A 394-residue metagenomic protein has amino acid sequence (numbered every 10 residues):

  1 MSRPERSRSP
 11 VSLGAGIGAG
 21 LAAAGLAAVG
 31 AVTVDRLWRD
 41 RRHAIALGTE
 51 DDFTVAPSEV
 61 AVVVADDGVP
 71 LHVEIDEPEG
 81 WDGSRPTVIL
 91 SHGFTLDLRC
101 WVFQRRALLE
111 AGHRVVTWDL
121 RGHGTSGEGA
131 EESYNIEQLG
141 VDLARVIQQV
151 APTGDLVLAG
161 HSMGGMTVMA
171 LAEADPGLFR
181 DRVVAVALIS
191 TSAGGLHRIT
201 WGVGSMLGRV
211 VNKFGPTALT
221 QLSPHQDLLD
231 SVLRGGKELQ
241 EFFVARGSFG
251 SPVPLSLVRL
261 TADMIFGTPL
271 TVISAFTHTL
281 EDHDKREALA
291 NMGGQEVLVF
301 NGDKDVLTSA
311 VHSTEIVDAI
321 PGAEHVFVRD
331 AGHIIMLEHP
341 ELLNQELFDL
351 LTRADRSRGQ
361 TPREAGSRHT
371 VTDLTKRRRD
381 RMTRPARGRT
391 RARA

Functional and structural regions predicted by a protein language model:
P4, D318-A394: Catalytic active-site module of serine/aspartate enzymes centered on a nucleophile-bearing elbow/loop
R8-R39: Hydrophobic alpha-helical topogenic segments used for membrane insertion/localization
L47-E77: N-terminal cap/lid segment of alpha/beta-hydrolase-fold proteins
V69, E74-G127: Conserved HGGG/HGGXW glycine-rich cap/lid loop of the alpha/beta-hydrolase fold
H123-F179, Q345: Active-site loop/oxyanion-hole signature of alpha/beta-hydrolase fold enzymes
E173, G177-L228: Flexible "cap/lid" loop of the alpha/beta hydrolase fold
L222-N291: Conserved alpha/beta-hydrolase catalytic His-Asp/Glu region
M292-G293, V299-N301, D305: Short beta-strand/loop motif that positions the catalytic acidic residue of the alpha/beta-hydrolase fold
